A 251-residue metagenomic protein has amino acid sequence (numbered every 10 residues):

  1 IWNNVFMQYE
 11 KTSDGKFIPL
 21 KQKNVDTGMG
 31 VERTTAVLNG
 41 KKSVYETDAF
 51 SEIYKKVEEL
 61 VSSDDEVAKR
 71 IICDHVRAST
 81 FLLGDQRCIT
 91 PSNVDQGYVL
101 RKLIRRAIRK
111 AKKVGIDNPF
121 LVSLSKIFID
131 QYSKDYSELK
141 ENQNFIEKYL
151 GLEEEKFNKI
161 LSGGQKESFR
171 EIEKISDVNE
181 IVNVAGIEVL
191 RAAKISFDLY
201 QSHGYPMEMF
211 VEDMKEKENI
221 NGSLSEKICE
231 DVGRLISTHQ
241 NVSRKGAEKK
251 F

Functional and structural regions predicted by a protein language model:
I1-F251: A glycine- and charged-residue-rich anion-binding loop/surface
